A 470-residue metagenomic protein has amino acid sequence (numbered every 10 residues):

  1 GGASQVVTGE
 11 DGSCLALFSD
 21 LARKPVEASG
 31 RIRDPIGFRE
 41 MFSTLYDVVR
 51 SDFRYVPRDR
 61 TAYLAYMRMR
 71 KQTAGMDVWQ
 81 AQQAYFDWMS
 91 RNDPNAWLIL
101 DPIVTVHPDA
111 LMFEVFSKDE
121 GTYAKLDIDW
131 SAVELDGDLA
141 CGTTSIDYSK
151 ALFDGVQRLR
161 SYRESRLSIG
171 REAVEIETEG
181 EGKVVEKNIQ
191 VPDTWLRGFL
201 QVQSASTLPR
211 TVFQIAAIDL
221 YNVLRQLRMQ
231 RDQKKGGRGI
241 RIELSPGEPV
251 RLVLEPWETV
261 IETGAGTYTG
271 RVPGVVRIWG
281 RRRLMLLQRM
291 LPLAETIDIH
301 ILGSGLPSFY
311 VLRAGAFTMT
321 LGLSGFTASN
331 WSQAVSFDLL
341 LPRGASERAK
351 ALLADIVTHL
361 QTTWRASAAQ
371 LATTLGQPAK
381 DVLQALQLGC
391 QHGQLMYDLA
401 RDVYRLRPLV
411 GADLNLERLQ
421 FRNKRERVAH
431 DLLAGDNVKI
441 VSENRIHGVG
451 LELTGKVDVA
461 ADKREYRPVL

Functional and structural regions predicted by a protein language model:
G1-P468: Long, low-complexity, compositionally biased intrinsically disordered regions
